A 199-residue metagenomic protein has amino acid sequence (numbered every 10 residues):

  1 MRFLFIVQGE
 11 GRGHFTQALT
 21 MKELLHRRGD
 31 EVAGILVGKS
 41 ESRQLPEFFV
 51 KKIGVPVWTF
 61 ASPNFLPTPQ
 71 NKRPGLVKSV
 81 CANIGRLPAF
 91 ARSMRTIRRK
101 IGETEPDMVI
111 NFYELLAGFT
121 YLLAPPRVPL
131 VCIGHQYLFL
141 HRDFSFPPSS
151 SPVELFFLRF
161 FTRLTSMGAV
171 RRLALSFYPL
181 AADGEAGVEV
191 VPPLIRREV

Functional and structural regions predicted by a protein language model:
M1-L4: Extreme N-terminal starter segment of soluble prokaryotic enzymes
I6-L19: A short, glycine/small-residue-rich beta-strand->loop->alpha-helix junction that serves as a flexible
G9, R27-P88: Conserved nucleotide-sugar phosphate-binding/catalytic loop shared by glycosyltransferases and other
V37-G38, F112-Y113, A174-S176: Replace "coordinates the UDP/GDP/TDP-sugar" with "coordinates nucleotide-activated sugar donors
R43-Q44, V109-A124: An aromatic- and histidine-rich active-site surface loop
K72-M108, L115-L116: Conserved nucleotide-sugar donor-binding subdomain of glycosyltransferases
A124-V190: Active-site-proximal region of nucleotide-activated glycan assembly enzymes, centered on histidine/acidic-rich loops
Y178, P192-V199: Short beta-strand->alpha-helix junction loop in the catalytic core of nucleotide-activated group-transfer enzymes
